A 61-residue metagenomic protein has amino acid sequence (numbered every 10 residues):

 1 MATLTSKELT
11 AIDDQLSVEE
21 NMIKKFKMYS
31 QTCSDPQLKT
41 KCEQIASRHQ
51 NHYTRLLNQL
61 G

Functional and structural regions predicted by a protein language model:
M1-G61: His/Met- and acidic-residue-enriched segments that coordinate or traffic transition-metal cofactors and support
